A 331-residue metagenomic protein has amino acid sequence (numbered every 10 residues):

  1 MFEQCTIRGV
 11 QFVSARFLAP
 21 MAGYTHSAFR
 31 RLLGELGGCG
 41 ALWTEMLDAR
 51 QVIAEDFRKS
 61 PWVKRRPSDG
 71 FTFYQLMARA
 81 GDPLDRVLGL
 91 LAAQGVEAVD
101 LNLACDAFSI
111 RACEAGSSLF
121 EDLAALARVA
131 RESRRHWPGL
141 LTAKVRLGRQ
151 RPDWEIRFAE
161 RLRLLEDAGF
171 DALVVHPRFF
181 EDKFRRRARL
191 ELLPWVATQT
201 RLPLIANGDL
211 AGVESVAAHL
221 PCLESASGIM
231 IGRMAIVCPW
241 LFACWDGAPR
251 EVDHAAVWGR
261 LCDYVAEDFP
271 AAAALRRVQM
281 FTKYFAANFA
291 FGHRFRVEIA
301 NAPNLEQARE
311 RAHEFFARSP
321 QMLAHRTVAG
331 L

Functional and structural regions predicted by a protein language model:
M1-R8, F12-F17, A22, R128 (+6 more regions): Alpha/beta catalytic cores of nucleotide-metabolism and tRNA/nucleoside-modifying enzymes
F2-T6, M21-Q94: Glycine-rich, positively charged N-terminal anion/phosphate-binding segment
R8-A15, R50-F71, C105, I110-C113 (+1 more regions): N-terminal small/glycine-rich loop or linker at the start of catalytic domains across soluble metabolic enzymes
R16-P20, L42-T44, T72-L76, V99-L101 (+4 more regions): Hydrophobic faces of well-ordered beta-strands that scaffold small-molecule active sites in alpha/beta enzyme cores
M21-G23, L47-A49, M77-R79, A104-D106 (+4 more regions): Active-site beta-loop-alpha junctions enriched in small/polar residues
A28, I53, I110-R111, S215-V216 (+1 more regions): Short glycine-/acidic-enriched loop or helix-start segments at secondary-structure transitions that form or flank
E35, D85-V99, L103-A115, L123-L202 (+1 more regions): Alpha/beta enzyme core
K59, E114-F120, K183, D246-A248: Short glycine-enriched, charge-decorated loop/helix-capping segments at active-site entrances that position
